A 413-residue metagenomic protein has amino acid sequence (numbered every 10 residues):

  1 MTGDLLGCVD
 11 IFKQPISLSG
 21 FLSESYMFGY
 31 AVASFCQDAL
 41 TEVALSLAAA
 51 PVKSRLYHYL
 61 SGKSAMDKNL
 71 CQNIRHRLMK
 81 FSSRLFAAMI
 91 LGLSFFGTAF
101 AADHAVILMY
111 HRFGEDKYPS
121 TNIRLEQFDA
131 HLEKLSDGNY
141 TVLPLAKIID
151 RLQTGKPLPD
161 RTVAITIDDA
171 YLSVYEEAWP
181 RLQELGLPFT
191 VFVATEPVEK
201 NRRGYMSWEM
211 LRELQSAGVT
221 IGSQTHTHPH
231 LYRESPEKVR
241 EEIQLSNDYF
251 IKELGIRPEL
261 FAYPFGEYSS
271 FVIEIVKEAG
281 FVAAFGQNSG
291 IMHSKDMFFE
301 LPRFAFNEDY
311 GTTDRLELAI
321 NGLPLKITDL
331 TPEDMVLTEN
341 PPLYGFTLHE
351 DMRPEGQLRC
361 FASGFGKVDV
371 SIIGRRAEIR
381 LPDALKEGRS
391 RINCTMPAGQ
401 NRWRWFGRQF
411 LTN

Functional and structural regions predicted by a protein language model:
C8-I11, C36, A50-Y59, D67 (+5 more regions): Terminal accessory/targeting
Q14-P15, S64: Cationic, low-complexity basic patches in intrinsically disordered or flexible, solvent-exposed regions
V43, A48-A49: Polybasic, low-complexity intrinsically disordered segments
D103-N122, G138-T141, R151-V163, Y171-E274 (+2 more regions): Metal-dependent polysaccharide deacetylase catalytic core of the NodB/CE4 family, i.e., the active-site-bearing domain
F281-S289: Acidic, His- and aromatic-enriched active-site or binding-groove loops in soluble protein domains that engage sugars
